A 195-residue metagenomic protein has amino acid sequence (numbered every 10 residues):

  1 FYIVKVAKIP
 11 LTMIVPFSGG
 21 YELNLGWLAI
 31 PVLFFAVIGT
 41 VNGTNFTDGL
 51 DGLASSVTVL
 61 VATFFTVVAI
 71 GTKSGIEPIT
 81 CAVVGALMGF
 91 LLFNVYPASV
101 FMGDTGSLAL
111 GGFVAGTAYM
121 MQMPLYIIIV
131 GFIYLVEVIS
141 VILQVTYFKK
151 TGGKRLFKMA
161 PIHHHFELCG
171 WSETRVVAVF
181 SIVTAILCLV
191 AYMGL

Functional and structural regions predicted by a protein language model:
F1-V6, G26-L195: Alpha-helical transmembrane segments
K8-Y21: Membrane-interface helix termini and inter-helical loops of multi-pass transporters
